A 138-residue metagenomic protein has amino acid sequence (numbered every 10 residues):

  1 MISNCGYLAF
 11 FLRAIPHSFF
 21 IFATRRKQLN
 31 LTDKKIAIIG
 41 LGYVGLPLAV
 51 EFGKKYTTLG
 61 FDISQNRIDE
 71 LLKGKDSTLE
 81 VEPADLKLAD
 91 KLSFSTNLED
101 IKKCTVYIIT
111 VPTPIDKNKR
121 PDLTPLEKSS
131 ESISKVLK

Functional and structural regions predicted by a protein language model:
A9, A14, A23-T24: Ala/Thr-enriched low-complexity intrinsically disordered regions
I21, R25-K138: Structural/interface elements that position substrates and couple domains in central-metabolism enzymes
